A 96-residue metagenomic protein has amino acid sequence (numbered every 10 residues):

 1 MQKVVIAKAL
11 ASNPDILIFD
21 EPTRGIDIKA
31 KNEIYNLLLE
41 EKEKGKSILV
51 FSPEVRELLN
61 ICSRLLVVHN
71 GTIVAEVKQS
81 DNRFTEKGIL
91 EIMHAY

Functional and structural regions predicted by a protein language model:
M1-Y96: Glycine-rich phosphate-binding loops of nucleotide-dependent enzymes
